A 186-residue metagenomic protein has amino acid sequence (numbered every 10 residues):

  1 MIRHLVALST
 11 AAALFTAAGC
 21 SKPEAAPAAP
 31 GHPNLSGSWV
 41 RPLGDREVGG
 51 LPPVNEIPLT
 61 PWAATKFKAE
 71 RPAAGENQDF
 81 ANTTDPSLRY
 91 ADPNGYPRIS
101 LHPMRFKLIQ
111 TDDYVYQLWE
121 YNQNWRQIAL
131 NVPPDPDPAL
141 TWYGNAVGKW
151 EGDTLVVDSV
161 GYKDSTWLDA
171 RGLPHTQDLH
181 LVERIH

Functional and structural regions predicted by a protein language model:
I2, S9-T10, C20-H186: PEST-like low-complexity, intrinsically disordered acidic/proline/serine-rich tracts that flank trafficking/processing
